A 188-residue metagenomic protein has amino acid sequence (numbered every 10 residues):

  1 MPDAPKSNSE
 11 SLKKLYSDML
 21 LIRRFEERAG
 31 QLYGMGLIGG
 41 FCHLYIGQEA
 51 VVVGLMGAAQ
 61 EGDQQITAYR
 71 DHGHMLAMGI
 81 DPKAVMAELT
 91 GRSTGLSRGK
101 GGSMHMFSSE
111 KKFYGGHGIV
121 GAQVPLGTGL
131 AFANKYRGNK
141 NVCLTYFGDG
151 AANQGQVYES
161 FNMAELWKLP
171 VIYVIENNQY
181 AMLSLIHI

Functional and structural regions predicted by a protein language model:
M1-K13: Charged, compositionally biased N-terminal leader segments and the immediate start of the first structured element
L20-Y33: N-terminal glycine-rich anion-binding loops that anchor highly charged ligand groups
E27, M35-W167: Cofactor-binding active-site loop characterized by glycine-rich and histidine/acidic residues
G73, Q179-M182: Short gly/pro/ser/thr-enriched loop/turn and capping motifs at secondary-structure boundaries
G148, I175-E176: Active-site flanking residues adjacent to catalytic metal/cofactor-binding acidic residues
W167-V174: A glycine-rich helix N-cap at a beta->alpha junction
I186-I188: Conserved small/polar residues in nucleotide/adenosyl-binding loops
